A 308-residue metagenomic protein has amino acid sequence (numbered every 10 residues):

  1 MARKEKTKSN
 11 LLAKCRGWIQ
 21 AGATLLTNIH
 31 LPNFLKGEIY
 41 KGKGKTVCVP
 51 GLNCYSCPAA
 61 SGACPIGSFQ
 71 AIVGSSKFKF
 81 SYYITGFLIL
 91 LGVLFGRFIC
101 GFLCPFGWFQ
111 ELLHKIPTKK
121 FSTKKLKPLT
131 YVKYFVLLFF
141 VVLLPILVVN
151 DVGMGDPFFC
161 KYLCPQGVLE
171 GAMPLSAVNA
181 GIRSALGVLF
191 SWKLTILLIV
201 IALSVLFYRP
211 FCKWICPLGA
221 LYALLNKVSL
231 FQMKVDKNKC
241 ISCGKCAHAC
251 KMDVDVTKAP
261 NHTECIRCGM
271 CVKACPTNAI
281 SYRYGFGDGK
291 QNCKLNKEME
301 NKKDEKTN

Functional and structural regions predicted by a protein language model:
M1-T257, T263-N308: Non-ligating segments of multi-cofactor redox enzymes
